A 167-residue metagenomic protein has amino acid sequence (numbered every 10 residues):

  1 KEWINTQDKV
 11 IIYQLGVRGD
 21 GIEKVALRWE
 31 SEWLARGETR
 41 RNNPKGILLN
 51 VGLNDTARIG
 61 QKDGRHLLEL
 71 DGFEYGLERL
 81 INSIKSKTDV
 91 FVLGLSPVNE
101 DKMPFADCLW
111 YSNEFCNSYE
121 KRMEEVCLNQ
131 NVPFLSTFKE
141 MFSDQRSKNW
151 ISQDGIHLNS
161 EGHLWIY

Functional and structural regions predicted by a protein language model:
K1: N-terminal beta1-alpha1 ligand-phosphate binding loop
N5-I11, E23-Y167: Alpha-helical cap/lid subdomain in secreted, periplasmic, or secretory-pathway luminal O-acyl-processing enzymes
Q14-I22: Short beta->alpha junction loops
